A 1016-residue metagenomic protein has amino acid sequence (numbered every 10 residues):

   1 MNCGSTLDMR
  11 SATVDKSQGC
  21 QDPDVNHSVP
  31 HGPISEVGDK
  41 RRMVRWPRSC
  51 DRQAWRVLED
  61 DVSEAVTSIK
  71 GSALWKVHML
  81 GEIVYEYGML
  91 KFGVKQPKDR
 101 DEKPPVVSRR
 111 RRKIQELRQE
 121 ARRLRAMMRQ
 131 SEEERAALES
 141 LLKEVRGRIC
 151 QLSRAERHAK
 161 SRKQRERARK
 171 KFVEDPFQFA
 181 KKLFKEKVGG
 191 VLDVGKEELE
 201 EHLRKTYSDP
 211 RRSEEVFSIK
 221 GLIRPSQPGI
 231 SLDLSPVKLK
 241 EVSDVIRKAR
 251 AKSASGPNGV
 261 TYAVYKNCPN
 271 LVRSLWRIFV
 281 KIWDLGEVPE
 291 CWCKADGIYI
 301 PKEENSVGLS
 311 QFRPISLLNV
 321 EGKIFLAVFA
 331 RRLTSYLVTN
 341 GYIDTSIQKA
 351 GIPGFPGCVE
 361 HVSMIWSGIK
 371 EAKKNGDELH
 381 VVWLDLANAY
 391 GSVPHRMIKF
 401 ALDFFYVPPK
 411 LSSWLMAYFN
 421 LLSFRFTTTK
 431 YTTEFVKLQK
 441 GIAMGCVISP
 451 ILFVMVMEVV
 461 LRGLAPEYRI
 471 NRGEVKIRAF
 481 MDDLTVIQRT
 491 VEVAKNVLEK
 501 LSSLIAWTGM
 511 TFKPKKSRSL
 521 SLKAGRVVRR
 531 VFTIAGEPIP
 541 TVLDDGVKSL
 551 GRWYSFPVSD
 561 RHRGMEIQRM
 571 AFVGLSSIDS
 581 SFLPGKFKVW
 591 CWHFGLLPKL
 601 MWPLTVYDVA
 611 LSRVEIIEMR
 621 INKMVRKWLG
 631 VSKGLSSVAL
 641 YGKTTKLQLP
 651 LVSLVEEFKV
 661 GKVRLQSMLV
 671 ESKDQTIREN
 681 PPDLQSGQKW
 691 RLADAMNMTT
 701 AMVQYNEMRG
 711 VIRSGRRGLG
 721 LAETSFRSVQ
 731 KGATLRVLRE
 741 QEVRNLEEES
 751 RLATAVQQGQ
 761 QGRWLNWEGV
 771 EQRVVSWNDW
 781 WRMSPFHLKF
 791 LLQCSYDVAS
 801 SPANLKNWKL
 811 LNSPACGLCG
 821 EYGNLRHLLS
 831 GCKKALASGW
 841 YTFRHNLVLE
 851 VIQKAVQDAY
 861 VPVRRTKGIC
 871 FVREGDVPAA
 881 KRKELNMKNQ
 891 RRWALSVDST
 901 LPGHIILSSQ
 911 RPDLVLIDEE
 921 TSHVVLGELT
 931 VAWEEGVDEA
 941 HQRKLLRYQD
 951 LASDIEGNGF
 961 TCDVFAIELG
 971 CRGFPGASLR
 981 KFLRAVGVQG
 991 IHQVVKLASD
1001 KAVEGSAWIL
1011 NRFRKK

Functional and structural regions predicted by a protein language model:
M1-V107, L117-R123, D560, Q568-S577: Surface polyanion/phosphate-binding segment centered on an Asp-His-Pro turn
M9-N26, H31-R45, A126, Q130-E133 (+6 more regions): Surface-exposed loop/turn segments and immediately adjacent short secondary-structure elements within folded domains
V66, S72-W75, G536-V609, R664-E679: Basic, alpha-helical interaction scaffolds
P228-I451, M455, F786, F790-S795 (+4 more regions): Conserved pre-catalytic core of RNA-dependent polymerases
G256, K294-G297, R313, I347-P353 (+9 more regions): Catalytic palm active-site di-aspartate
V497, S503, T511-D545: Short, conserved micro-motifs composed of acidic
I617, G630-L805, L811-A815: Extended C-terminal regions of large enzymes
K806-N812, V863-E928, Q942, R947: Active-site metal-binding core of divalent-cation-utilizing nuclease and nuclease-like domains
